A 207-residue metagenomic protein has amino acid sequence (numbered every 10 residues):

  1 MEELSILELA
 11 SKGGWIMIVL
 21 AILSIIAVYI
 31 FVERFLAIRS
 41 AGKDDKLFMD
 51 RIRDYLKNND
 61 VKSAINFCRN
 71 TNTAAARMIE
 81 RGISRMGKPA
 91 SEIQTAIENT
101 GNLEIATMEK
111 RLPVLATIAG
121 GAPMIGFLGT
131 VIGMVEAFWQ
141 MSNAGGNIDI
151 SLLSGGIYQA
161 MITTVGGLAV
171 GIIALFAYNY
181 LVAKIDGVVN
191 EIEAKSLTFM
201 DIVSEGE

Functional and structural regions predicted by a protein language model:
M1-L47: Hydrophobic membrane-targeting segments
L4-G13, E98-A119, I150-I162: Alpha-helical membrane-interface segments at transmembrane helix boundaries
G14, V28, A64, I79 (+3 more regions): Residue-level signature of catalytic and energy-coupling elements of molecular machines, predominantly ATP/GTP-dependent
M17-I30, A116-P123, V170-A174: Alpha-helical transmembrane segments of integral membrane proteins
G42-L128, I132-A144, F176-E207: Predominantly long cytosolic amphipathic alpha-helical stalk/bundle segments
G133-M161: Helix-loop-helix
Y158-F176: Hydrophobic alpha-helical transmembrane segments of polytopic membrane proteins
